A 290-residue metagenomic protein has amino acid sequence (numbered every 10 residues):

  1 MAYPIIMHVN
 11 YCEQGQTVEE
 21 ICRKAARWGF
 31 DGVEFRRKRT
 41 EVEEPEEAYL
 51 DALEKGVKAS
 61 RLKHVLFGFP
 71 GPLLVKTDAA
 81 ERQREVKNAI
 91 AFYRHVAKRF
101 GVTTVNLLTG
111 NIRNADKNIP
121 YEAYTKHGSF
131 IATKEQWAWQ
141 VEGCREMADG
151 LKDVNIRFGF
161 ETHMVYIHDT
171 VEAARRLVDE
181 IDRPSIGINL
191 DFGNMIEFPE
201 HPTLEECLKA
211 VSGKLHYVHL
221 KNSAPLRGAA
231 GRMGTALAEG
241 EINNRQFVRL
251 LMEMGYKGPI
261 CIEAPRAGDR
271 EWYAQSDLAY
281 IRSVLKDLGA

Functional and structural regions predicted by a protein language model:
M1-V9, Q14-D31, K58, V86-K87 (+4 more regions): Histidine-acidic metal/acid-base catalytic patches
Y11-E13, R37-R39, P70-L73, T109-R113 (+4 more regions): Active-site-proximal loop/turn and secondary-structure-junction residues that shape catalytic pockets, frequently
G15-E19, R23, G56-A59, V75-G187: Active-site acidic/histidine proton-transfer and metal-coordination neighborhood in alpha/beta enzyme cores
E34-E54, I112-A115: Glycine-rich, proline-tolerant flexible connector loops at the mouths of alpha/beta enzymes
E34-F35, V65-F69, V102-G110, F158-E161 (+1 more regions): Short beta-strand segments at enzyme active-site cores
R39-E41, L73-D78, A115-D116, E197-P199 (+1 more regions): A short acidic, helix-capping loop that chelates divalent metal ions and anchors anionic groups
E44-L50, D78-Q83, W272: Metal-dependent catalytic neighborhoods of phosphoester/phosphodiester hydrolases
L50-D78: Short hydrophobic interaction/assembly module
